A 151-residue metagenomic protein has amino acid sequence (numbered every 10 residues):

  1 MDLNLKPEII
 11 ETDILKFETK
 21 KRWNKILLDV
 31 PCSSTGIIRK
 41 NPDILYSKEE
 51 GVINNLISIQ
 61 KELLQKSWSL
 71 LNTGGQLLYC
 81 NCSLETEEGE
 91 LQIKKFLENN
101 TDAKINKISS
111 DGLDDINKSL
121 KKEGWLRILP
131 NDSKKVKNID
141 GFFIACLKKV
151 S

Functional and structural regions predicted by a protein language model:
M1-S151: S-adenosylmethionine
